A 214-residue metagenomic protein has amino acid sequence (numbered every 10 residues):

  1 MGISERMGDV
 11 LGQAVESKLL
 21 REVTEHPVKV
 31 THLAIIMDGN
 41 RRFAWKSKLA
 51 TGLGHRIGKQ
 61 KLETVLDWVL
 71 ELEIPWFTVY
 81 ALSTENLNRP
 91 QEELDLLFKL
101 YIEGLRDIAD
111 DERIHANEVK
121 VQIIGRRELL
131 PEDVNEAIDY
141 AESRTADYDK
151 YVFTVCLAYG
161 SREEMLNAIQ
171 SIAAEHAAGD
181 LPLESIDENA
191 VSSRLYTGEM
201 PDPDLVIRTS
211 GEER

Functional and structural regions predicted by a protein language model:
M1-R214: Flexible, compositionally biased loop and terminal segments
